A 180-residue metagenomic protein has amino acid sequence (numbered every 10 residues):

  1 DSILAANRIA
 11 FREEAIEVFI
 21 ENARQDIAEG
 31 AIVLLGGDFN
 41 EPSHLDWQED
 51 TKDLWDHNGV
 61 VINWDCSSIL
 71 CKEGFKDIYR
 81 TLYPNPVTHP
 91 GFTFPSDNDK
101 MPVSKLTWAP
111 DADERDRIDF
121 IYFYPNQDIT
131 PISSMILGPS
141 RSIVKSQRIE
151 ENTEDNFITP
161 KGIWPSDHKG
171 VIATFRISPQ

Functional and structural regions predicted by a protein language model:
D1-E13, K52-W55: Surface-exposed cleft-lining segments at the edges of enzyme active sites
N7-F39: His/acidic metal-ligating clusters that form di-metal
R24-L34, E41-Q180: Metal-dependent phosphoester-hydrolase catalytic domains
